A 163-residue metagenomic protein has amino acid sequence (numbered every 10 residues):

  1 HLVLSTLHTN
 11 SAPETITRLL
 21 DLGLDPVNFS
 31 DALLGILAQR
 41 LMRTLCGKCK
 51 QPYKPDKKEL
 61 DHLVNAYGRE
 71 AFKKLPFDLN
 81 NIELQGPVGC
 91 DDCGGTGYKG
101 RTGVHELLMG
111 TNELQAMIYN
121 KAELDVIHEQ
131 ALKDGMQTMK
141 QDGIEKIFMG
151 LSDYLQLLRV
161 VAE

Functional and structural regions predicted by a protein language model:
H1-E163: Short, flexible helix-loop junctions that flank or precede catalytic/ligand sites
